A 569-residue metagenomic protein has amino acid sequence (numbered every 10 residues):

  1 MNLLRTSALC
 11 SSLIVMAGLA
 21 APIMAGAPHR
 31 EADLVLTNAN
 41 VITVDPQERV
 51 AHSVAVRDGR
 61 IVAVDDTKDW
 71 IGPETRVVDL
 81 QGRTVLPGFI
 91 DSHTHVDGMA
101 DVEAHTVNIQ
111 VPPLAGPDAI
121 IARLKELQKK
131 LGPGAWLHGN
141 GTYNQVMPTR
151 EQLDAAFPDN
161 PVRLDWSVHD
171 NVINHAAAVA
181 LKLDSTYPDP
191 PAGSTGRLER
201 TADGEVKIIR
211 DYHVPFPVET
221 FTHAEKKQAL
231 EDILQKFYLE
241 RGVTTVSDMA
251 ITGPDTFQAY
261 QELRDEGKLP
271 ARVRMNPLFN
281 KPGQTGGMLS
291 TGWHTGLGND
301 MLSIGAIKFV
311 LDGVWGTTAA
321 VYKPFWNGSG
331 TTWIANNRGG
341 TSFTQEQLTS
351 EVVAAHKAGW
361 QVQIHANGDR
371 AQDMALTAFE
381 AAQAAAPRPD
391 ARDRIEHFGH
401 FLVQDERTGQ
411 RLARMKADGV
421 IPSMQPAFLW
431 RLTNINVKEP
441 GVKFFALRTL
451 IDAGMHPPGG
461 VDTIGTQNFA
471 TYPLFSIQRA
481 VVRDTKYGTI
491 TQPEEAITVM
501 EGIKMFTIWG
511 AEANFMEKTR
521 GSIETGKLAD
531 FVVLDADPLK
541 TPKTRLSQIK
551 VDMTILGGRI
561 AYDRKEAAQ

Functional and structural regions predicted by a protein language model:
L3-M24: Gram-negative bacterial Sec-dependent N-terminal signal peptides
A27-T37, I42, P46-S290, G296 (+8 more regions): Divalent metal-binding segments
D33-V35, H52-V54, A413, F531-V532 (+1 more regions): His/acidic/aromatic-lined binding-pocket segments of jelly-roll/cupin-type domains and related regulatory beta-sandwich
N299-A319, A417-F428, V482: Non-cysteine beta-strand/loop elements that form the S-adenosyl-L-methionine
V353-V362, R370-D393, H397-F398, K416 (+4 more regions): His/Asp/Glu-enriched, well-ordered alpha-helical/loop segment that forms or immediately abuts the divalent-metal
T408: Conserved "HGTGT" condensation-loop signature of ketosynthase/thiolase-family condensing enzymes that catalyze
G557-R559, K565-A568: Beta-rich accessory regions
